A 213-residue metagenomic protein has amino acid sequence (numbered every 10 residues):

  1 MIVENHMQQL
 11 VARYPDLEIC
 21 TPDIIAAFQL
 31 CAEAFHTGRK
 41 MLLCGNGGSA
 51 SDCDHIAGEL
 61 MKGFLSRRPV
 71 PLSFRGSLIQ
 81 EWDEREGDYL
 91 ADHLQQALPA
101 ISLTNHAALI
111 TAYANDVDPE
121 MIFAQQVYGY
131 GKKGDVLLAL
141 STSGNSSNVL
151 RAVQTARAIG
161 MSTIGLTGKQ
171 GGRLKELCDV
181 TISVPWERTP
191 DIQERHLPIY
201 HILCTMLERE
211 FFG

Functional and structural regions predicted by a protein language model:
M1-I19: Generic N-terminal amphipathic, Lys/Arg-enriched alpha-helix
I19-T37, G76: A short, well-structured juxtamembrane/interface segment
A34-Y130: Glycine-rich, small/polar surface segments that engage phosphate groups of diverse ligands
A50-D54, N145-A152, L174: Short glycine/serine/threonine-rich phosphate/pyrophosphate-binding segments that cradle anionic phosphate groups
Q96, E176-D179: Short, structured coil segments at secondary-structure junctions
G129, P190-G213: A charged, well-structured terminal subsegment
L166-L177: Short, glycine/polar-rich helix-capping loops at beta-to-alpha or helix-loop-helix junctions that flank or form
